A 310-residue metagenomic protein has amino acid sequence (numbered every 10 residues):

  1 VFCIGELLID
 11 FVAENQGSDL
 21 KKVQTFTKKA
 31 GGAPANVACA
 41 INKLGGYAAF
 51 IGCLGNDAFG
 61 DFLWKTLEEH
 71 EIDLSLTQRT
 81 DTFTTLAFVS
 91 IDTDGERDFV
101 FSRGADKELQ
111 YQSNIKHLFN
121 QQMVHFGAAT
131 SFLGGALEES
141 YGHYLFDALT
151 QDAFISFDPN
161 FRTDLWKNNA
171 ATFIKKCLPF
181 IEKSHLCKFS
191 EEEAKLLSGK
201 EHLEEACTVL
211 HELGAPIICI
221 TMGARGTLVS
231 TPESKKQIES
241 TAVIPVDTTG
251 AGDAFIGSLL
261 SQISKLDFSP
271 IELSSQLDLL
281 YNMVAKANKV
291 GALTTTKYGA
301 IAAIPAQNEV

Functional and structural regions predicted by a protein language model:
V1, F146, E201-V310: Conserved phosphate-binding/catalytic region of the ribokinase-like
V1-I72: Glycine-rich phosphate/adenosyl-contacting loop at the front of the ribokinase-like
F2-I4, M123-H125, S156, K188 (+1 more regions): Structural motif
Y47-A128: Conserved N-terminal subdomain of the carbohydrate kinase-like
Y47-A48, L74, I155, I218 (+1 more regions): Hydrophobic anchor at the start of a short beta-strand that flanks the dinucleotide cofactor-binding loop
G104-Q112, K167-T172, K200, E272-L273: Short gly/ser/thr-rich secondary-structure transition/capping motifs
N114-I115, C177, P245: Acidic, amphipathic alpha-helical patches
A129-T208, A215, R225-G226: Conserved beta-alpha-beta core of the PfkB/ribokinase-like small-molecule kinase fold
